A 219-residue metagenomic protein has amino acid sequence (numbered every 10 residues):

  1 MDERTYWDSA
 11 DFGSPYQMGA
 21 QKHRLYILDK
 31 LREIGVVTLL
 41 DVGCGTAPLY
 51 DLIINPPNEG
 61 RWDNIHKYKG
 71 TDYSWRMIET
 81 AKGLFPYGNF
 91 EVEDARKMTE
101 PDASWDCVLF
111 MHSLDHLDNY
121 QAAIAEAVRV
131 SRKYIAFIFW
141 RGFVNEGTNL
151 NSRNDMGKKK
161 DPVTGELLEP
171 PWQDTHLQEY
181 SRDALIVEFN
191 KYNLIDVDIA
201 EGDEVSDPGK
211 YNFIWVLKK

Functional and structural regions predicted by a protein language model:
M1-E33: Conserved class I S-adenosyl-L-methionine
V37-G45: Conserved class I S-adenosyl-L-methionine
T46-K97: Class I SAM-dependent methyltransferase SAM/SAH-binding core
L109: A conserved beta-strand element that flanks and buttresses the S-adenosyl-L-methionine
H112-H116: A short His-aromatic
Q121-K133: A short glycine-rich, Lys/Arg-flanked "PGG" loop and its adjoining helix->strand segment in the class I
A136-E166: Conserved class I S-adenosyl-L-methionine
Q173-N193: Short alpha-helix
